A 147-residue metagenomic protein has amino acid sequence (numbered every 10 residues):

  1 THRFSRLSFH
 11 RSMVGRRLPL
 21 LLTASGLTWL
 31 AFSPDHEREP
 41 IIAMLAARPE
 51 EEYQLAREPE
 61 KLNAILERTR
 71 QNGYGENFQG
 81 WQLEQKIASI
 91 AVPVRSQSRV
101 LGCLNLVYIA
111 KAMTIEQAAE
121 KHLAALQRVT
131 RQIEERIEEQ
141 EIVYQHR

Functional and structural regions predicted by a protein language model:
T1-M44: Amphipathic alpha-helical effector-binding/dimerization core of metabolite-sensing transcriptional regulators
V14, S25, N72, I90 (+1 more regions): Short glycine-rich loop/turn motifs that provide flexible caps or phosphate-binding loops at active sites
T28, E37-I41, K61-I65, I115 (+1 more regions): Non-catalytic alpha-helical scaffold/packing segments enriched in small hydrophobic residues
I42-V92, R136: Short, basic/aromatic recognition patches
I65-E67, L83-K86, V100-R147: Juxtadomain coupling helices with adjacent low-complexity linkers
V94-S96: Sensor-regulatory modules in signal-transduction proteins
